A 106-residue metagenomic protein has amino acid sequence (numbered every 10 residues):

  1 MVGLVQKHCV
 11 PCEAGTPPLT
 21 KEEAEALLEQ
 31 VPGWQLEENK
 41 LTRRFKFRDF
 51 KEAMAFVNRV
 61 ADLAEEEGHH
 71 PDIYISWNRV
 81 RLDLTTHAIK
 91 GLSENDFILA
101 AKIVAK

Functional and structural regions predicted by a protein language model:
L4-K46: N-terminal first-folded block
C12, A53, D96: Residue-level signal for inorganic ion chemistry
L36, A61-P71: Short arginine-rich
E38, I75-R79: Short Gly/Ser/Thr- and Asp/Glu-enriched loop/turn motifs at secondary-structure junctions
D49-V57: Short amphipathic alpha-helices within nucleic acid-binding modules
N58-R59, A101: Solvent-exposed alpha-helix faces
G68-Y74, A101-K106: A short N-terminal helical cap/helix-turn-helix that marks the beginning of AMP-binding/adenylate-forming
R81-K106: C-terminal structural segments of small proteins and small subunits
